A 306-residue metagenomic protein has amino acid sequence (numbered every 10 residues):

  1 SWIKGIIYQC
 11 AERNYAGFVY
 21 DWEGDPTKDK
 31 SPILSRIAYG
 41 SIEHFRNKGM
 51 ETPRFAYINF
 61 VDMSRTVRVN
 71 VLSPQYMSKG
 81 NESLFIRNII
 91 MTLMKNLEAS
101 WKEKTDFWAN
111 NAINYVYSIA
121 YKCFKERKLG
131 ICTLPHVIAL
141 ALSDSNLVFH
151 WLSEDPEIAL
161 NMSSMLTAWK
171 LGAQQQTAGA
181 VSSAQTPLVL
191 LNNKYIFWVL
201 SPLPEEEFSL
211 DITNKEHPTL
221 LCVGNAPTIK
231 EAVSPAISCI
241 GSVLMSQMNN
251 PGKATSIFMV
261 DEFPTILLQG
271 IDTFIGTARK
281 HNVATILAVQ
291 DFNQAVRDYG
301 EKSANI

Functional and structural regions predicted by a protein language model:
S1-A284: P-loop NTPase motor domains
I275-I306: Conserved ATP-driven motor cores of ASCE-family P-loop NTPases powering translocation/secretion/packaging/pilus
